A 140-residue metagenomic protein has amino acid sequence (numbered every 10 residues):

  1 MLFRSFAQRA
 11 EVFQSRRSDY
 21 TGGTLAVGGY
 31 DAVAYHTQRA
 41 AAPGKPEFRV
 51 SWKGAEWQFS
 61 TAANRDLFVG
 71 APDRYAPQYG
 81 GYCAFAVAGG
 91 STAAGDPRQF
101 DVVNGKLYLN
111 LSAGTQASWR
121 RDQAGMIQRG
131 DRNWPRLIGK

Functional and structural regions predicted by a protein language model:
M1-L2: Short, small-residue-biased leader/transition segments that mark boundaries at the very start of proteins
S5-K140: Charged, low-complexity intrinsically disordered segments
